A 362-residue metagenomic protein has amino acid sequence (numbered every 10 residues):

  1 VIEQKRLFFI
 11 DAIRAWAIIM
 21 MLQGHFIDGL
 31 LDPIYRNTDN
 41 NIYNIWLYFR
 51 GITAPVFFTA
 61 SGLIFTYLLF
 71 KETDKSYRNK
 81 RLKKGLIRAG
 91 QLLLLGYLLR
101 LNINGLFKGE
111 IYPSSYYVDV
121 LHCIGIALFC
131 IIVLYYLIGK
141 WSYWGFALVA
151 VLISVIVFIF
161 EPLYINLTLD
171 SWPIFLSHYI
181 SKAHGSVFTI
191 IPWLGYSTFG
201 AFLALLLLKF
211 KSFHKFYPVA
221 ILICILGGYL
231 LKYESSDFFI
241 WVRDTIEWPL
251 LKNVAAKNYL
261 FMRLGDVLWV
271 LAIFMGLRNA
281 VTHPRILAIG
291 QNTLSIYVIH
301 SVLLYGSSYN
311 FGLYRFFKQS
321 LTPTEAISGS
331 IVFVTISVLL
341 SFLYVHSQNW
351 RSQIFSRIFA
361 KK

Functional and structural regions predicted by a protein language model:
V1-K362: Alpha-helical transmembrane segments and their immediate juxtamembrane cytosolic regions
